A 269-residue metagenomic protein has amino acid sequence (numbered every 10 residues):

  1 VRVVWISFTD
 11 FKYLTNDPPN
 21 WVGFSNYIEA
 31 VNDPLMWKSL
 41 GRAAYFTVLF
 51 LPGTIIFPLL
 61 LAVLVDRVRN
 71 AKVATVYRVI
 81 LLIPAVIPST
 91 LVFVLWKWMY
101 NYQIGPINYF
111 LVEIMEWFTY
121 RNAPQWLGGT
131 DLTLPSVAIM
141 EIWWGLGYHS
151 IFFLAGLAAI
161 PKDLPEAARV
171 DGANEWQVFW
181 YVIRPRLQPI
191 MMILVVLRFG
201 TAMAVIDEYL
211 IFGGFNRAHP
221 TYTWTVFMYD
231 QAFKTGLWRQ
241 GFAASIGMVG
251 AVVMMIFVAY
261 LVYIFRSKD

Functional and structural regions predicted by a protein language model:
V1-D269: A structural signal for multi-pass alpha-helical bundles of membrane permease subunits that mediate small-molecule
